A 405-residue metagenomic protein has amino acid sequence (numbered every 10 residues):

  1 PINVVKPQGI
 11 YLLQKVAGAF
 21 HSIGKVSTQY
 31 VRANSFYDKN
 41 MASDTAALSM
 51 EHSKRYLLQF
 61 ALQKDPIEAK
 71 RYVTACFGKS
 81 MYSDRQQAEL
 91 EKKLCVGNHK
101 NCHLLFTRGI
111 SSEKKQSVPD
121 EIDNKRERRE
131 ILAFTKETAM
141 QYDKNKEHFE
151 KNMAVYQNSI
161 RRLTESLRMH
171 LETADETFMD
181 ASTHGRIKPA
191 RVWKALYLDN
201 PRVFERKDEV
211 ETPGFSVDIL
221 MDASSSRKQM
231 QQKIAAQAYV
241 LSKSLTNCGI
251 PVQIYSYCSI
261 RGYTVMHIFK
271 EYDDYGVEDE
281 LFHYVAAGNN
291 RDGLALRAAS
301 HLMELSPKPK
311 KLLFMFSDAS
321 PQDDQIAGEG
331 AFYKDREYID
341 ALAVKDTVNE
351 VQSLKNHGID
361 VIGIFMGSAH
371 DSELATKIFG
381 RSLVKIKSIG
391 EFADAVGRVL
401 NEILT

Functional and structural regions predicted by a protein language model:
P1-T164, D180-A181, S382-K385, A395-R398 (+1 more regions): Extended non-core architectural segments that shape protein topology and connectivity
T135, A139-T405: Acidic, glycine-rich A-domain
